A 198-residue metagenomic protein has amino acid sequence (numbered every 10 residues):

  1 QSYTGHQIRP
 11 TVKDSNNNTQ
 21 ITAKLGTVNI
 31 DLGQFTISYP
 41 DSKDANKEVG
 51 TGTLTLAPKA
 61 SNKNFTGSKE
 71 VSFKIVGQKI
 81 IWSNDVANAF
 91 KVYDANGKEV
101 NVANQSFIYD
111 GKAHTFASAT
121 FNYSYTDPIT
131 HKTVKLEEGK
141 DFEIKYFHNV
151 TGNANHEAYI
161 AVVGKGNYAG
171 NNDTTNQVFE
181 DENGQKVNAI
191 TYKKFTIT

Functional and structural regions predicted by a protein language model:
Q1-T198: Solvent-exposed beta-strand/loop surfaces, strongest in extracytoplasmic domains of secreted and cell-surface proteins
